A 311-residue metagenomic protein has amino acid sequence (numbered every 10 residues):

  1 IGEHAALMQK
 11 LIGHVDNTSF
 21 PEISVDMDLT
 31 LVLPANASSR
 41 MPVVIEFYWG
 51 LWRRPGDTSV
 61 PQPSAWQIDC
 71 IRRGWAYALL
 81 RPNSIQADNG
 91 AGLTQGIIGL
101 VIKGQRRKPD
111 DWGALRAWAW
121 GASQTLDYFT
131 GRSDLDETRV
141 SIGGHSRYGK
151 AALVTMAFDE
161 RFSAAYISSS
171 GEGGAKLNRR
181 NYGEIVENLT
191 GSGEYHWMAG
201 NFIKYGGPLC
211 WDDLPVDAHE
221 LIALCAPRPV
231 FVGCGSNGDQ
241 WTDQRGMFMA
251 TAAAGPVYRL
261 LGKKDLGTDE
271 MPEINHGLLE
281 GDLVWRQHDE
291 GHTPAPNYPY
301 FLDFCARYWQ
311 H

Functional and structural regions predicted by a protein language model:
I1-P42: N-terminal cap/lid segment of alpha/beta-hydrolase-fold proteins
R40-G131, E137, G174-R180: Cap/lid segment of the alpha/beta-hydrolase catalytic domain
I45, I142-G144, S168: Short beta-strand immediately N-terminal to the catalytic nucleophile in serine-hydrolase-like folds
D134-S146: Alpha/beta-hydrolase fold nucleophile elbow
G144-M156: Glycine-rich nucleophile elbow surrounding the catalytic serine of serine-hydrolase chemistry
A164-L221, D243, M247-E270: Mobile cap/lid helix-loop segments that gate and shape the active-site cleft of serine hydrolases
W197, R245, T251-H311: C-terminal catalytic histidine-bearing segment of alpha/beta-hydrolase fold enzymes
A226-Q244, Q287-E290: Conserved strand-to-loop "acid loop" that flanks and positions the catalytic carboxylate
